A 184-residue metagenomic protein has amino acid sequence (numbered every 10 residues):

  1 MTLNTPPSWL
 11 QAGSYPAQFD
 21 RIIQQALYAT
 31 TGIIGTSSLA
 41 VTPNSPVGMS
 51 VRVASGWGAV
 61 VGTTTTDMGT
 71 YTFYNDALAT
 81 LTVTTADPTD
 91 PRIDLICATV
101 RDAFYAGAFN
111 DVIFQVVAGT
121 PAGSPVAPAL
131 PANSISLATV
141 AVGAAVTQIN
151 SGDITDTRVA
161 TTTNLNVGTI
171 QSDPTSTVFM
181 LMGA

Functional and structural regions predicted by a protein language model:
M1, M49, M68, M180-M182: Detector for methionine-enriched segments
M1-P46: N-terminal alpha-helical "arm" segments
L3-D20, G56-Q171: Beta-strand-rich solenoidal segments
T31-F73: Hydrophobic, helix-prone linear segments
V41, V167, M182-A184: Generic detector of low-complexity/intrinsically disordered segments and short hydrophobic N-terminal stretches
Q171-A184: Enriched but not universal
